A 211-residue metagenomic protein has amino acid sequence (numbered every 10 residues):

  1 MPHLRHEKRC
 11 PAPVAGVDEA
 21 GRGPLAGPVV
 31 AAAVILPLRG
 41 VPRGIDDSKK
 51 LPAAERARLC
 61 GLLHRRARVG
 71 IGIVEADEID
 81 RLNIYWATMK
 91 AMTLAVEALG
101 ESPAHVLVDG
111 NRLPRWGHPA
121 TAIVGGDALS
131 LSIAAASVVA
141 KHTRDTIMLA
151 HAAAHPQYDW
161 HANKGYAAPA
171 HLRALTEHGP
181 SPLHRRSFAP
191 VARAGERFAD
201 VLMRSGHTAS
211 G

Functional and structural regions predicted by a protein language model:
M1-G211: RNase H-like, Mg2+-dependent phosphodiesterase core, and more generally RNA phosphate-backbone-engaging helix-loop
